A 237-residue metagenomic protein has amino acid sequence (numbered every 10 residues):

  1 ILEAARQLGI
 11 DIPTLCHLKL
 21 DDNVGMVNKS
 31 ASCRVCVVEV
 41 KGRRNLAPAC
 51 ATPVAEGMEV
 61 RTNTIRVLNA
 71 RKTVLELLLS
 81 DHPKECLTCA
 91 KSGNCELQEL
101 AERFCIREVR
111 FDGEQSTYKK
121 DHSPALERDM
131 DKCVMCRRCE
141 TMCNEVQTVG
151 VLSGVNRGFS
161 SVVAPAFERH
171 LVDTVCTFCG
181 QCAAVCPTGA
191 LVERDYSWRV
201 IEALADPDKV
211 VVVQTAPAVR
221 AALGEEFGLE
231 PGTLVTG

Functional and structural regions predicted by a protein language model:
I1-K41: A basic, amphipathic helix-loop patch mediating RNA/tRNA/ribosome contacts
P13-T14, S32, A55-V60, A222-E225: Glycine-/proline-rich flexible loop or hinge segments
N23, S160-V162, V219-L223: Flexible loop/turn segments at secondary-structure boundaries
V24-N28, A164-A166, D206: Short secondary-structure transition/capping segments
R34-F178, A184, L191-A203, V210: Fe-S ferredoxin-like electron-transfer domains and their immediately adjacent linker/connector regions across
C186-P187, G224: Short, basic, glycine/proline-bearing loop/turn elements
V192-G237: Iron-sulfur cluster-binding electron-transfer modules in prokaryotic oxidoreductases
